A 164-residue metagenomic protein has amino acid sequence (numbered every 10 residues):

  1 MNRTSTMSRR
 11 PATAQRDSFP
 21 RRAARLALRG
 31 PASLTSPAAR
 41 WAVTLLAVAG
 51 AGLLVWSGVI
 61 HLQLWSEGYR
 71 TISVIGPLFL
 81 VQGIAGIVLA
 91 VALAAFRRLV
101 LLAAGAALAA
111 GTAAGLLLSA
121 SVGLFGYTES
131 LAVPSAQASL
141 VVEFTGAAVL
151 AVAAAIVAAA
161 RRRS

Functional and structural regions predicted by a protein language model:
M1-L45, V157-S164: Actinobacteria-biased recognition of intrinsically disordered, low-complexity terminal regions
P31-L45, S66-S73, F96-V100, Y127-Q137: Juxtamembrane loop-transmembrane helix junctions in multi-pass integral membrane proteins, especially the extracellular
L45-S57: Alpha-helical transmembrane segments
S57-V81, A114-V142: Membrane interfacial helix motifs at helix-loop boundaries and amphipathic/re-entrant anchors
Q82-L89, S139-I156: Hydrophobic cores of alpha-helical transmembrane segments in multi-pass inner/ER membrane proteins, independent
I87-L101: Juxtamembrane helix-break-helix junctions at the cytosolic face of small multi-pass alpha-helical membrane proteins
L102-A113: Central hydrophobic cores of alpha-helical transmembrane segments in multi-pass integral membrane proteins
